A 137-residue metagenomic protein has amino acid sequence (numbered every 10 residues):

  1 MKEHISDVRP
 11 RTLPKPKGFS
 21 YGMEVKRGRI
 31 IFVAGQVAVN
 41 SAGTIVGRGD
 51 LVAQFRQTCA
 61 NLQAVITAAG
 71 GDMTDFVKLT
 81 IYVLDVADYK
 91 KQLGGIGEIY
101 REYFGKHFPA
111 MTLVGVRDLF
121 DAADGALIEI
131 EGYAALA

Functional and structural regions predicted by a protein language model:
M1-A60, A64-V77, V86-A137: N-terminal presequence-like segments and the immediate start of the first folded domain
